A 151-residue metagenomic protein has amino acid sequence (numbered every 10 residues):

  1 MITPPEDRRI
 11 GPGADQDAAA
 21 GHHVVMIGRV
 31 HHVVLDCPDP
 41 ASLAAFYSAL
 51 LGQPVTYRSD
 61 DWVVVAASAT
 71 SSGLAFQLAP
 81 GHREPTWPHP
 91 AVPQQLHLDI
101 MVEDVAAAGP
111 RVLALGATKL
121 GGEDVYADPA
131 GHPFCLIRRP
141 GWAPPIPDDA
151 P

Functional and structural regions predicted by a protein language model:
M1-G11: Extreme N-terminal basic, low-complexity initiation segments that serve as generic localization/processing leaders
R8-R9, D17-A18, A41: Short linear/disordered segments characteristic of secreted peptide precursors and small low-complexity proteins
Q16-V25: Short, Lys/Arg-enriched N-terminal segments with co-localized hydrophobic residues within the first ~10-30 amino acids
V25-V30, Q53-H97, G109-P129, R138-P151: Vicinal oxygen chelate
V34-D36, D99-M101: Short hydrophobic/aromatic beta-strand micro-patches that form the beta-sheet surface supporting nucleotide- or nucleic
Y47: Terminal peptide-recognition signature
